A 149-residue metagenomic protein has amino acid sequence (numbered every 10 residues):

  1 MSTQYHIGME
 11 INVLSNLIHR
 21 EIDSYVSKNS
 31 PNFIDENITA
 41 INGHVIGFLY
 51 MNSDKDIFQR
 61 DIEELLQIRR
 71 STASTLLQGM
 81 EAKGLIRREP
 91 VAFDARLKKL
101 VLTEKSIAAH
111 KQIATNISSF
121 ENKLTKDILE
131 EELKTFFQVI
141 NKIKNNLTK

Functional and structural regions predicted by a protein language model:
M1-E36: N-terminal leader segment of winged-helix/HTH proteins
M1-T3, E131-K149: C-terminal regulatory/oligomerization modules of transcriptional regulators
G8-M9, D35-F48, S71: Short alpha-helical elements of helix-turn-helix
E21, H44-F48, A108: Pre-recognition alpha-helix immediately N-terminal to the DNA-recognition helix within helix-turn-helix or winged-helix
T39-I41, D56-F58, T103: Residues that mark the N-terminal boundary/hinge immediately upstream of a DNA-recognition element
G47-D54, N141: Short, locally clustered residues in the helix-turn-helix/winged-helix DNA-binding domain
D61-E63: A short acidic, leucine-rich amphipathic alpha-helix
Q78-F137: Charged, amphipathic alpha-helical coiled-coil/dimerization segments
